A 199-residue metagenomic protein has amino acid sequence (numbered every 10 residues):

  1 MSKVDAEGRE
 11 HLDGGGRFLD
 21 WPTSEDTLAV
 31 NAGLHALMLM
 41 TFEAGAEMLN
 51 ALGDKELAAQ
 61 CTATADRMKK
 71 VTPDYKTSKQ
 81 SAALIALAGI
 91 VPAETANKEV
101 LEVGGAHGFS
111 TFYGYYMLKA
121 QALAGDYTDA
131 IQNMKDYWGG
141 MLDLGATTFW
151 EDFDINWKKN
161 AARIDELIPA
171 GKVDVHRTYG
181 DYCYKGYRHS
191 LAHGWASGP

Functional and structural regions predicted by a protein language model:
M1-P199: Active-site core of glycosidic bond-cleaving carbohydrate-active enzymes
